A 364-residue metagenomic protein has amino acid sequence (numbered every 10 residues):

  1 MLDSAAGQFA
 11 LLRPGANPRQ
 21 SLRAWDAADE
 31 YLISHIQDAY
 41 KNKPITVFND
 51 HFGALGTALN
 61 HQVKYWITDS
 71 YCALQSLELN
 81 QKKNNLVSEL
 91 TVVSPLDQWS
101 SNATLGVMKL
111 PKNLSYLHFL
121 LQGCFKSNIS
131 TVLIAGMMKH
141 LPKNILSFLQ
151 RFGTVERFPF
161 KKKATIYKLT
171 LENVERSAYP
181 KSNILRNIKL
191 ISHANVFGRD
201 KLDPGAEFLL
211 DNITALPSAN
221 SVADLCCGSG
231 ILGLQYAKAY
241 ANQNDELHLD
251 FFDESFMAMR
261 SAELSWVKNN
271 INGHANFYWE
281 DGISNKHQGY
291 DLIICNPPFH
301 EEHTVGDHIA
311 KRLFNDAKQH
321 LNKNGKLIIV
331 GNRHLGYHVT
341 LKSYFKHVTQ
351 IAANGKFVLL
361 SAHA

Functional and structural regions predicted by a protein language model:
M1-S21, W25: Positively charged, low-complexity intrinsically disordered leader regions
N17-D26, L32-H35, P159-A219: SAM-dependent Rossmann-like transferase core, predominantly class I methyltransferases with a strong bias toward
P18, R23-E89, P204-C295: Conserved SAM/SAH cofactor-binding pocket of Class I
A103-K109, Y290-P298, I328: Short SAM/SAH-binding signature in class I
T104-L185: N-terminal auxiliary segments of SAM/dcSAM-dependent transferases
N128-I129, I271, L321-K323: Helix-to-beta-strand junctions that scaffold the AdoMet/dcAdoMet cofactor pocket in Class I SAM-dependent enzymes
L133-G153, F160, A237, T304-A364: Conserved Class I SAM-dependent methyltransferase catalytic core
Y278-H287, D291-H320: C-terminal hydrophobic structural anchor segments that stabilize assembly/packing rather than catalytic chemistry
